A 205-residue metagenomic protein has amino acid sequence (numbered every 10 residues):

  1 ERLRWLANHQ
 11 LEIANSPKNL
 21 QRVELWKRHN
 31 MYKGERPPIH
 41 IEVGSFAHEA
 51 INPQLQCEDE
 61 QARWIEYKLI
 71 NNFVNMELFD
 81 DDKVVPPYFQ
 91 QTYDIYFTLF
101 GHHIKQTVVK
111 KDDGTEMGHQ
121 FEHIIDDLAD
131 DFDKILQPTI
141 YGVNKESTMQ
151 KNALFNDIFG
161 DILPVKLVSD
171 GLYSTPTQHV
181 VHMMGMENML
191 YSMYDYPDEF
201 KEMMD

Functional and structural regions predicted by a protein language model:
E1-D205: Catalytic cores of TIM-barrel enzymes
